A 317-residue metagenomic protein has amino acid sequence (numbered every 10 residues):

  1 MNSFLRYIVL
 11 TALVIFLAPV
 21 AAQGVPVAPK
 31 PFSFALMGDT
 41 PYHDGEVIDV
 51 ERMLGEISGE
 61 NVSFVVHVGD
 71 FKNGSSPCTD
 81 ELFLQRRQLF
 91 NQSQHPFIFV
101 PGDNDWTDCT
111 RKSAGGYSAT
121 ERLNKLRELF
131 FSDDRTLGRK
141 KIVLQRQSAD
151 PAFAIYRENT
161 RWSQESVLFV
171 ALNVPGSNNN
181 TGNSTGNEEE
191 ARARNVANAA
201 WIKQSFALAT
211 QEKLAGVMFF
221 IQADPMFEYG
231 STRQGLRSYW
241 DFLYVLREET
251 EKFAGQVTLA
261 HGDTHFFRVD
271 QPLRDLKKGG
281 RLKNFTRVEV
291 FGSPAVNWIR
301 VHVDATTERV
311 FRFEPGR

Functional and structural regions predicted by a protein language model:
M1-V9: Bacterial N-terminal signal peptides that target proteins for export
I8-P19: Bacterial N-terminal signal peptides
A22-L82, L214: N-terminal active-site segment of His-dependent metallophosphoesterases
P26-V27, I57-F64, V170, T185-L273: His/acidic metal-ligating clusters that form di-metal
A28, I299-R317: A short C-terminal boundary segment appended to hydrolase-like catalytic domains
L36-G38, V65-D70, F97-G102, F220-I221 (+2 more regions): Active-site neighborhood of phospho(di)ester-bond hydrolases with catalytic His/Asp-centered motifs
P41, F71-K72, N104-W106, L168 (+4 more regions): Catalytic metal-binding/acid-base residues of hydrolase active sites
P77, E81-R194, L273-D304: Extended active-site neighborhood of metal-dependent phosphoesterases/phosphodiesterases
